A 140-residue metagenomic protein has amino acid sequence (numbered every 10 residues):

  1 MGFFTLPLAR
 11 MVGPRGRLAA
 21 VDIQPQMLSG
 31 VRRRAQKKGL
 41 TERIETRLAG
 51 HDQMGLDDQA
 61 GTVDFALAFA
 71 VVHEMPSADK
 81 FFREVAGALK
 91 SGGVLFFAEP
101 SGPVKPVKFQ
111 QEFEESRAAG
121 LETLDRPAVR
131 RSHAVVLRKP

Functional and structural regions predicted by a protein language model:
M1-G13: Conserved SAM-binding loop of SAM-dependent methyltransferases across substrates and taxa, primarily the Class I
A9-R10, D79-V94: A short glycine-rich, Lys/Arg-flanked "PGG" loop and its adjoining helix->strand segment in the class I
Q24: Conserved SAM/SAH-binding beta-strand->alpha-helix loop
V31-R32: Conserved SAM-binding loop
L40-D52: Conserved SAM-binding strand-loop segment of SAM-dependent methyltransferases
D52-A66: A short acidic, Gly/Pro-enriched loop at the edge of an enzyme's catalytic core that lines a small-molecule cofactor
V63-S77: A short SAM/SAH-binding and catalytic strip from SAM-dependent methyltransferases
A119-P140: Core SAM-dependent methyltransferase catalytic element
